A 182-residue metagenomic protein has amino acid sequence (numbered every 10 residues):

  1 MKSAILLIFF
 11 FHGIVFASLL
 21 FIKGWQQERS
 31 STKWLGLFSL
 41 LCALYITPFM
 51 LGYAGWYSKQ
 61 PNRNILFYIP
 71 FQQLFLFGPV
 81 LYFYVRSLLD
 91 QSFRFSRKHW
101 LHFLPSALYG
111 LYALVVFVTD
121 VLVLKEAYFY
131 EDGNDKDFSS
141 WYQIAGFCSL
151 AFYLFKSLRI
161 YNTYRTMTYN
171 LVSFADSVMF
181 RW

Functional and structural regions predicted by a protein language model:
M1-G13, Q143-F147: Hydrophobic transmembrane alpha-helical segments in integral membrane proteins
F9-V15, L35-G55, F77, Y109-V116: Hydrophobic alpha-helical transmembrane segments of multi-pass membrane proteins
I22-L35, S87-H99, T166-M179: Membrane-interface helix-boundary motifs at transmembrane edges
E28-C42, R63-P70: Loop-to-helix transition at the N-terminal end of transmembrane alpha-helices
L44-I69, V121-Y128: Helix-loop junctions on the outward
D90-V115, D137-S140, A175-W182: The cytoplasmic-loop to transmembrane-helix boundary for the fourth helix
A113-I144: Membrane-proximal helix-loop-helix units in multi-pass membrane proteins
G133-W182: DNA-contacting interfaces and partner/effector-binding or oligomerization modules in DNA-centric proteins
